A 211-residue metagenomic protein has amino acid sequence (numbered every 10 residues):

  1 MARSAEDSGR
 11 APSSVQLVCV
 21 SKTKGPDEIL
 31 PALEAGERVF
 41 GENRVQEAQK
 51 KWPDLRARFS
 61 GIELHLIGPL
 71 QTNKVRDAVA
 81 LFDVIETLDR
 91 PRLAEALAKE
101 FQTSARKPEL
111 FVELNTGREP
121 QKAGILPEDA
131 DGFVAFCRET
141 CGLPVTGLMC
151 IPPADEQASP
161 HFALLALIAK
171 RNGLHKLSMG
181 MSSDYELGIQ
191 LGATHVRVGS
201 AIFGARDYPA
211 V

Functional and structural regions predicted by a protein language model:
M1-K176, M181-S183, I189-L191, F203-A205: Conserved alpha/beta-domain cores
A193-V211: Gly/Pro- and small hydrophobic-enriched strand-loop and loop-to-helix capping segments that sit at the rims
